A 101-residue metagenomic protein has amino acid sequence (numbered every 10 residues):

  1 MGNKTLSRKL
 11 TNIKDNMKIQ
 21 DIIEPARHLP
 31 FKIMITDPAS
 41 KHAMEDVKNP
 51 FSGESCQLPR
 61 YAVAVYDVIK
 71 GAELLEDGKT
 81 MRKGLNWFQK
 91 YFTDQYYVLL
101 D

Functional and structural regions predicted by a protein language model:
S7-V65: N-terminal acidic leader/helix
K48-K90: Acidic, low-complexity, intrinsically disordered interaction modules
F92, Y96-V98: Acidic, proline/glycine-rich low-complexity IDRs
